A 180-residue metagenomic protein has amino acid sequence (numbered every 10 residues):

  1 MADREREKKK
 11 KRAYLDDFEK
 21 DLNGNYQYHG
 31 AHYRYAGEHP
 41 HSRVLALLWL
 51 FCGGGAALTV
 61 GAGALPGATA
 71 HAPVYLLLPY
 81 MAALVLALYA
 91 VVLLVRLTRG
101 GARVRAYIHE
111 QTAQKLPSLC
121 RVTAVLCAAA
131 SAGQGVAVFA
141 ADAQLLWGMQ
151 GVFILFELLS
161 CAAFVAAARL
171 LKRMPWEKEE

Functional and structural regions predicted by a protein language model:
M1-H41: N-terminal, intrinsically disordered, low-complexity segments that immediately precede the first transmembrane helix
L47-P66, L84-V85, T123-G135: Canonical alpha-helical transmembrane segments of integral membrane proteins
A64-Y75, A140-W147: Helix-coil boundary and interhelical linker segments in multi-pass alpha-helical membrane proteins
H71-L88, V152-E157: Alpha-helical transmembrane segments
V85-V104, A167-K172: Membrane-water interface of transmembrane alpha-helices
R103-C120: Short membrane-interface loop/juxtamembrane segments of multi-pass integral membrane proteins
L126-F153: Alpha-helical transmembrane segments and their membrane-interface junctions in multi-pass membrane proteins
A162-E180: Cytosolic juxtamembrane helix at the C-terminal end of the final transmembrane segment
